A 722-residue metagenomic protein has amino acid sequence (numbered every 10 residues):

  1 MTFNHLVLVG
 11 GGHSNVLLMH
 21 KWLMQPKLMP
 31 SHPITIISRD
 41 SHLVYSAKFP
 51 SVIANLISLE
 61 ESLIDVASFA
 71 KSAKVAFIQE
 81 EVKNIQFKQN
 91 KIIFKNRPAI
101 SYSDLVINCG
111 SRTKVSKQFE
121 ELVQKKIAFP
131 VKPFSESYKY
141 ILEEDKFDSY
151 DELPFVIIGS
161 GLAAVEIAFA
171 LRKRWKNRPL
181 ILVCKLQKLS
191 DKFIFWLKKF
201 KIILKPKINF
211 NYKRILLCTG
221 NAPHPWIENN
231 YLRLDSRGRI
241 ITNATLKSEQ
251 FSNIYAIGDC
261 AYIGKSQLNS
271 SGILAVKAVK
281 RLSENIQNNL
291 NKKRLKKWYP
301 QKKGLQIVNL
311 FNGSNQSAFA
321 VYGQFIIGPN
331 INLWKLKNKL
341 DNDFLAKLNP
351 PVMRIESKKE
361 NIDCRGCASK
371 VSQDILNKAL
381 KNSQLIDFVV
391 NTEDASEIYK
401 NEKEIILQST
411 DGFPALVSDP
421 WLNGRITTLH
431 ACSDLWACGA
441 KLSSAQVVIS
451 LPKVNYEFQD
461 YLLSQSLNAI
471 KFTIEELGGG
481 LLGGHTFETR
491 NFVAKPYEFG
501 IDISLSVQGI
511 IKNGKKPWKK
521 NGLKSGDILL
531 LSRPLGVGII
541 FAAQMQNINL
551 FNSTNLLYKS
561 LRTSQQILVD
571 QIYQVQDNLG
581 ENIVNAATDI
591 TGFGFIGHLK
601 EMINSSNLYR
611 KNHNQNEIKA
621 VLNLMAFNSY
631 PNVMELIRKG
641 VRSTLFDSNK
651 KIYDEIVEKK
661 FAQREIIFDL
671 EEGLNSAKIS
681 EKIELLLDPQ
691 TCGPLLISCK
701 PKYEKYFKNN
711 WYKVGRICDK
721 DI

Functional and structural regions predicted by a protein language model:
T2-A76, F155-V156, V165-K192: Beta1-alpha1 glycine-rich phosphate/pyrophosphate-binding loop at the start of Rossmann-like nucleotide-binding domains
T2-V7, S72-P154, L216: FAD-binding core/adjacent interface of flavoenzyme oxidoreductases
F77-I92, I100, K173-A244: A Rossmann-like FAD-binding core segment of flavoenzymes
N108-C109, C218-G220, I257-C260, V507 (+2 more regions): Short, well-ordered coil/turn residues at beta-beta hairpins and beta-strand->alpha-helix junctions within
V123-D151, F210-K277, N391: FAD-site-proximal beta/loop scaffold in flavoenzymes
I127-N209: Predominantly flavin-linked oxidoreductase catalytic cores and closely associated redox partners
A278-K358: C-terminal, flexible cofactor-proximal segment of oxidoreductases
E356-I722: Helix-biased detector of long, well-ordered alpha-helical tracts
